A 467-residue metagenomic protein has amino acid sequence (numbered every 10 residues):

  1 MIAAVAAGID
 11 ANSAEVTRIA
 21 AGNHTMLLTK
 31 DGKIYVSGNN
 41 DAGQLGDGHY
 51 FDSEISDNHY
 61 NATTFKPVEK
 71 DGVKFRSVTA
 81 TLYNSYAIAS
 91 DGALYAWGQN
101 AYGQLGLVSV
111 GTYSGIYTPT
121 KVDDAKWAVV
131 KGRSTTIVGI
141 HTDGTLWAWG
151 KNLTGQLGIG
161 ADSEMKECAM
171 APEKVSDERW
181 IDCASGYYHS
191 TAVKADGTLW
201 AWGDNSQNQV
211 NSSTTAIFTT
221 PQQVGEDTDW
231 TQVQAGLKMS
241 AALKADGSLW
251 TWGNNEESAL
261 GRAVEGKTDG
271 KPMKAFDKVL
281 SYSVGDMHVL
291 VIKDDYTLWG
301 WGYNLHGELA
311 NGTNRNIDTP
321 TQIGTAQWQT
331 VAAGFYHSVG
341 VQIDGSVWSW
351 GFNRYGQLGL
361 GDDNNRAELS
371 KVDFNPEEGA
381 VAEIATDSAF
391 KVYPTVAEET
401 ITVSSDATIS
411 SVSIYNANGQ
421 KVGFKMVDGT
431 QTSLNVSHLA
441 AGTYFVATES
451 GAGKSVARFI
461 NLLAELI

Functional and structural regions predicted by a protein language model:
M1-A14, E465-L466: Sec-dependent, cleavable N-terminal signal peptides
I9-A42, H49-Y50, S349, F374: An edge-strand/N-cap motif at the start of beta-rich repeat modules
N23, G32, Y83, G92 (+10 more regions): Short coil/turn segments that connect the beta-strands within blades of beta-propeller domains
H24-L27, V36, N84-A87, A96 (+10 more regions): Conserved core positions of repeat-based scaffolds
G38-T64, G98-T118, G150-M170, W202-Q222 (+3 more regions): Short glycine/serine- and acidic-residue-enriched loop/turn motifs that recur at repeat junctions
I88, I140, V193, D227 (+4 more regions): Hydrophobic loop/turn residues within beta-sheet-rich immunoglobulin-like superfamily modules
A332-E378: Blade-level signature of beta-propeller repeat domains, shared across WD40, Kelch, NHL, RCC1 and BNR/Asp-box propellers
A385-Y393, A397-I467: C-terminal outer-membrane/trafficking sorting elements
